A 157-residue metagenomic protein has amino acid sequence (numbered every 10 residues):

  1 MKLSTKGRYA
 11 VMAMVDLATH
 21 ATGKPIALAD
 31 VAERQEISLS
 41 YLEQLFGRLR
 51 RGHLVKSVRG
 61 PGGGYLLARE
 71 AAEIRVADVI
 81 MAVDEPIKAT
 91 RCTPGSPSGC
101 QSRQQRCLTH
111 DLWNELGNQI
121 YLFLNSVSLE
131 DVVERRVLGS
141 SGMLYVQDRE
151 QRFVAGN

Functional and structural regions predicted by a protein language model:
V11-T22: Short amphipathic alpha-helical interface segments
I26-E36: A short alpha-helical element within helix-turn-helix/winged-helix DNA-binding domains across DNA-binding proteins
E33, R50-R51: Alpha-helical residues within the helix-turn-helix
S40: Key DNA-contact positions within bacterial/archaeal DNA-binding proteins
F46-G47: Short, hydrophobic-biased segments on the C-terminal half of alpha helices that form "recognition helices"
L54-G62, L66-A68: Beta-hairpin "wing" of winged helix-turn-helix
V76, P94-N157: C-terminal regulatory/oligomerization modules of transcriptional regulators
